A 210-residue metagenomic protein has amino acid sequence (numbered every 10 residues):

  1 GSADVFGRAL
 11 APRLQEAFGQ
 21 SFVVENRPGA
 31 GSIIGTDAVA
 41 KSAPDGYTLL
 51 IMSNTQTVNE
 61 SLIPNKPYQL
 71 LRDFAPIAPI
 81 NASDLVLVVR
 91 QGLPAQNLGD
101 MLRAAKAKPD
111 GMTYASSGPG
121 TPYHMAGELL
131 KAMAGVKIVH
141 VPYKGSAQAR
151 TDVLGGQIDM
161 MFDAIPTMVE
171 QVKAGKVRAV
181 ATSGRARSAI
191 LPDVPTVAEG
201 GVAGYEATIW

Functional and structural regions predicted by a protein language model:
G1-D73, G111, G135-A164, Q171: N-terminal (or domain-start) structured segment
A3, S32, P94, G120-Y123 (+1 more regions): Alpha-helix N-cap/loop-to-helix initiation residues
L14, K41-G46, S61-Q148, V197-W210: Hinge/capping helix and adjacent helix->loop/strand transition within the periplasmic-binding protein
L50-S53, S116, A181: Short beta-strand segments
N54, Q91, A164-P166, G184: Short secondary-structure boundary segments
Q56-V58, P122, M168, R187: Conserved sequence/active-site signature of Rossmann-fold short-chain dehydrogenase/reductase
A82, Q96, T167-W210: C-terminal lobe and pocket-closing loops of periplasmic/extracytoplasmic Venus-flytrap solute-binding proteins
